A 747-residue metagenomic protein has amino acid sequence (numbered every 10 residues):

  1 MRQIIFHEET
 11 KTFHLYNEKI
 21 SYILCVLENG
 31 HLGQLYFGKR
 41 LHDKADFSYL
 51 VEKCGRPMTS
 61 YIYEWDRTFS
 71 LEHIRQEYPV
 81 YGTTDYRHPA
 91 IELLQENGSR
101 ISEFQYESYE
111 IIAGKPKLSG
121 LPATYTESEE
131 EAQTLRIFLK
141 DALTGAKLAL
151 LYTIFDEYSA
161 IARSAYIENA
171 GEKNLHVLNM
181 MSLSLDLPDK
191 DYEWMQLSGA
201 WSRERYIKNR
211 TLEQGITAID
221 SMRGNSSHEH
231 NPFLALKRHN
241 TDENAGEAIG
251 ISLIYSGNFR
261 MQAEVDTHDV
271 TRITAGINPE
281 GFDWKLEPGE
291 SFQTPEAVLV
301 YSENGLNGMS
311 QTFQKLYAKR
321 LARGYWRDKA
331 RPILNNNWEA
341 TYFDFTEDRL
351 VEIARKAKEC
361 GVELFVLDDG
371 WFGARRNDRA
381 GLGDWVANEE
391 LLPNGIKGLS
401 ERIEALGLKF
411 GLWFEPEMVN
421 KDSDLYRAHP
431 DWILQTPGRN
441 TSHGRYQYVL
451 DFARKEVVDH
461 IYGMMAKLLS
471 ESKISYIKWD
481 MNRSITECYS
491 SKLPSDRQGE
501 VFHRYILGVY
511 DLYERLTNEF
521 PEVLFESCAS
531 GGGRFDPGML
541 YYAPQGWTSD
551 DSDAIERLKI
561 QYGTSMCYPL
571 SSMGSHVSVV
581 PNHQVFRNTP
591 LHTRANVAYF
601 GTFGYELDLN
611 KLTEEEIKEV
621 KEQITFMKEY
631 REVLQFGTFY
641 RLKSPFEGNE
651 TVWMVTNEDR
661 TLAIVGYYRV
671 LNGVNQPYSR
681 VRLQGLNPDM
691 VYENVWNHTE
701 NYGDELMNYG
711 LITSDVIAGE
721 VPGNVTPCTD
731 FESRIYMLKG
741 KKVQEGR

Functional and structural regions predicted by a protein language model:
I4-H14, L32-E264, E280, V691-E705: Polysaccharide-binding surfaces and accessory modules of carbohydrate-active proteins
K19, A165, G289, N335 (+7 more regions): Conserved, mostly hydrophobic/aromatic
S70-L118, T241, A245-N258, Q262 (+5 more regions): Glycine-rich, aromatic-flanked loop segments that form ligand/cofactor-binding clefts across common enzyme folds
S99-Y106, W284-E303, F731-L738: Short Pro-Gly-centered flexible turn/kink motifs
L234, E243, P645-P688: Carbohydrate-binding surface patches
W326-G463, Y476: Aromatic-lined carbohydrate-binding/catalytic grooves of carbohydrate-active enzymes
N420-D459, H503-N610: Glycan-recognition surfaces
L671-R747: C-terminal beta-sandwich/jelly-roll accessory domains of carbohydrate-active enzymes
